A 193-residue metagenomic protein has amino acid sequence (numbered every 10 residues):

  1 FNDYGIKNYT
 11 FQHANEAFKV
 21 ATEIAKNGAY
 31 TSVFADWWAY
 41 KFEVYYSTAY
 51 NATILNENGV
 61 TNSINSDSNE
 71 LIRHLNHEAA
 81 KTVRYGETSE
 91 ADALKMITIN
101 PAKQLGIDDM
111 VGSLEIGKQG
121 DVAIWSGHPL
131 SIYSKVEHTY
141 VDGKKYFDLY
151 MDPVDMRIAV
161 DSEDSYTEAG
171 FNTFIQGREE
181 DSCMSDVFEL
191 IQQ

Functional and structural regions predicted by a protein language model:
F1-N2, N15-K19: Histidine-anchored nucleotide/phosphate-binding helix
N2-D3, T22-W125: His/Asp/Glu-enriched, well-ordered alpha-helical/loop segment that forms or immediately abuts the divalent-metal
K7-A17, D36-F42: Catalytic beta/alpha-barrel core
A17-V20, A39-K41, E70-R73, K103-Q104 (+3 more regions): Flexible loop/turn segments at secondary-structure boundaries
V83, M110-G112, P129-L130, D164-E168: Short alpha-helix boundary/capping motifs
E115-A159: C-terminal cap of metal-dependent C-N hydrolases
P129, S165-Q193: C-terminal recognition in membrane/secretory proteostasis and scaffolding
V154-Y166, G170: Intrinsically disordered, low-complexity mixed-charge segments
